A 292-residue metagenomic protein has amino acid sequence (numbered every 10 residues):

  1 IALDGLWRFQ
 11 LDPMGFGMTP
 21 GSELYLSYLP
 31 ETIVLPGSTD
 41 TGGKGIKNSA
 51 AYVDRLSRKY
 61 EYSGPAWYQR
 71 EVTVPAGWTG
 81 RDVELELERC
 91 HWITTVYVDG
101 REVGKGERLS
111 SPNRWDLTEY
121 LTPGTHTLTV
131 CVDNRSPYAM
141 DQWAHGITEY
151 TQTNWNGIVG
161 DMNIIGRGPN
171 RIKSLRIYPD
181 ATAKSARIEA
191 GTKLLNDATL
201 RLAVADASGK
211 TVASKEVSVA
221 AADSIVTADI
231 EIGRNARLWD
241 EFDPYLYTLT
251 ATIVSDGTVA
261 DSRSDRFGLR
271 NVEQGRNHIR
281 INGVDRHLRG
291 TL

Functional and structural regions predicted by a protein language model:
I1-L292: Secreted/periplasmic carbohydrate-active enzymes, especially glycoside hydrolases
